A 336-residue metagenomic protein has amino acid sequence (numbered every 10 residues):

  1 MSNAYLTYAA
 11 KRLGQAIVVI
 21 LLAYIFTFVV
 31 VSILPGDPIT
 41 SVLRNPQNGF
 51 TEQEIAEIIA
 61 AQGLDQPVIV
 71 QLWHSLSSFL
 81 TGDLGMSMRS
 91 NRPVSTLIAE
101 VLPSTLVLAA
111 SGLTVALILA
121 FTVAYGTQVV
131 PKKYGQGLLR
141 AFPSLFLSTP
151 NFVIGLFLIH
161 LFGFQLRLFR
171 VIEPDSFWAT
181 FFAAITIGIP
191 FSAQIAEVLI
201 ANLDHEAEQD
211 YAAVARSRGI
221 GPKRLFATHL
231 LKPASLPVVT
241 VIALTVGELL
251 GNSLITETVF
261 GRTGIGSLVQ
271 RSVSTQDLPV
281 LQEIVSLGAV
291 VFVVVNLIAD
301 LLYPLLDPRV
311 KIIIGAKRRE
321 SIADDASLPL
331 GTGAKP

Functional and structural regions predicted by a protein language model:
M1-I33, T228: Charged, compositionally biased N-terminal leader segments and the immediate start of the first structured element
N3-L6, I98-G135, N151, D175-P336: Alpha-helical transmembrane segments of integral membrane proteins, especially multi-pass inner/plasma-membrane
G14-V18, V68, A110: Membrane-interface helix starts
V19, A23, T27-V31, G155 (+5 more regions): Juxtamembrane/transmembrane-helix interface segments of polytopic membrane transporters
I20-V70, R167-F182: Hydrophobic alpha-helical transmembrane segments of membrane transport/permease proteins and related membrane-embedded
L34, F146-T149, L250: Transmembrane helix irregularities
I55-T96: Short membrane-interfacial helix/loop motifs at transmembrane-helix boundaries
L139-A193: Generic hydrophobic transmembrane alpha-helix motif, especially the helices
